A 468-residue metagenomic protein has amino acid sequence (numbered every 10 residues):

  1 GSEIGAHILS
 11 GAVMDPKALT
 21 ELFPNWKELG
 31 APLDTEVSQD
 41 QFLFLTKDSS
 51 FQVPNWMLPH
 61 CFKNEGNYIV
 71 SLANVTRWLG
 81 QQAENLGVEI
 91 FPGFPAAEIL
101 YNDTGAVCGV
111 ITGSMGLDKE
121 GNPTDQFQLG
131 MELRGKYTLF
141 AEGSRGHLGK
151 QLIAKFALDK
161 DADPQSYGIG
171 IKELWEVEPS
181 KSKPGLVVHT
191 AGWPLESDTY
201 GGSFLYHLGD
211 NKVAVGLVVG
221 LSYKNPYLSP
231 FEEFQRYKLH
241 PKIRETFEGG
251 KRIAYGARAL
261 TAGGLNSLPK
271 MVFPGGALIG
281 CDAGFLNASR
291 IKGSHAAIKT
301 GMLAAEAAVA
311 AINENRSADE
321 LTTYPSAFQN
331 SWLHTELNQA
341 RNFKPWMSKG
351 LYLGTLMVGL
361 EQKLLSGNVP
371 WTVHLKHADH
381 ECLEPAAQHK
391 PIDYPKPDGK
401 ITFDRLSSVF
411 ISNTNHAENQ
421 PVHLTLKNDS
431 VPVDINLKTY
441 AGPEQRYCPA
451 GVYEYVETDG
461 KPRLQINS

Functional and structural regions predicted by a protein language model:
G1-S49, T335, Q339: N-terminal FAD cofactor-binding segment of flavoenzymes
A31-T46, S331-Q465: Ferredoxin-type iron-sulfur electron-transfer modules and their immediate structural context
N67, A162, N225-L228, S267-K270 (+3 more regions): Alpha-helix capping and helix-loop boundary segments enriched in small/acidic/polar residues
A73-W78, Q82-T246, G284-F285, T300-L303 (+1 more regions): Predominantly flavin-linked oxidoreductase catalytic cores and closely associated redox partners
E173-E196, F204-H207, N211-V213, L217 (+2 more regions): Mid-to-C-terminal "cap/lid" subdomains and adjacent gly/pro-rich loops that border and regulate access to redox
G209-N211, K270-S289, R446-E454: Short FAD-binding loop at a beta-strand-to-alpha-helix junction that anchors the flavin cofactor in diverse
E245-N266: Flavin (FAD/FMN) cofactor-binding core of flavoprotein oxidoreductases
G284-R290, M302, E306-Y352, G460-N467: Active-site-proximal substrate-binding core of FAD-dependent oxidoreductases
